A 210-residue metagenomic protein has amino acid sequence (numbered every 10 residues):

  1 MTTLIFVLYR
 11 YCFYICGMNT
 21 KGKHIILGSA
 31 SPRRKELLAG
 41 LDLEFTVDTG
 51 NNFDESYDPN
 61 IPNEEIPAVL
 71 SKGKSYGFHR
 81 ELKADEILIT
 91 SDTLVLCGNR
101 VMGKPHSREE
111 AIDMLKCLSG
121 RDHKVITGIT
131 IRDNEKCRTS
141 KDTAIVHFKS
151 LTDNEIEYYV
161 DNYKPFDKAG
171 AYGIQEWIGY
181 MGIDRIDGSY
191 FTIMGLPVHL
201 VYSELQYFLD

Functional and structural regions predicted by a protein language model:
I5, F13-Y14: Short, positively charged and aromatic/hydrophobic N-terminal segments
N19-I25, I61-D210: Anionic-ligand binding patches
T20-L43: N-terminal beta1-alpha1 ligand-phosphate binding loop
A30, G50, N134: Cofactor-binding loop segments of dinucleotide-utilizing enzymes, especially the Rossmann-like FAD- and NAD(P)+-binding
P32, N52, V198: Short, glycine/serine-rich, charged loops/turns that create anion-binding and catalytic segments at active sites
T46-S56: A short beta-strand-loop structural module common to alpha/beta enzyme folds
